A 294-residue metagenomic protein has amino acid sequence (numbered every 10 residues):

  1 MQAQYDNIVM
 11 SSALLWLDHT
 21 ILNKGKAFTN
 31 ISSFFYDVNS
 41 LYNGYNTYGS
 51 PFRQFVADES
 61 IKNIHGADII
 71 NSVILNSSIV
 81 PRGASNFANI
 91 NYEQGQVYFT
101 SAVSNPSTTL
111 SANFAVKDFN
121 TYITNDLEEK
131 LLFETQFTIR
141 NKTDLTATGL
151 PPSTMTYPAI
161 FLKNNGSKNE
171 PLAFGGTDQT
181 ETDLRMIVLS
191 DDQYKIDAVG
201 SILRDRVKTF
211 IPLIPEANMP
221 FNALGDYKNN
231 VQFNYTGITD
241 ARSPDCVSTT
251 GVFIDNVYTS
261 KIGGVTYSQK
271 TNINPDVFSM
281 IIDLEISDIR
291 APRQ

Functional and structural regions predicted by a protein language model:
M1-T29, P151, N165-T180, V231-Q294: Short, charged interaction patches at domain edges and termini
Q2-F87, E93-Q96, A102-S107, S111-E128: Extended beta-strand solenoid/passenger and fiber regions
D18-N43, I139, E216-R242: Short glycine-rich, low-complexity/disordered patches
T29, A115-M155: Feature of secretome-associated and extracellular-like proteins
F114-D118, G166-K168, M186-Y194, L284-P292: Beta-strand elements of well-folded, non-transmembrane domains
F137-G200, G263-N272: Short, solvent-exposed beta-alpha or beta-beta edge segments that form flexible loop/patches at the rim of ligand
K195, T209-N222: Compact, glycine/acidic-enriched structural inserts
V199-V207: Short amphipathic alpha-helices in soluble, non-transmembrane regions that often serve as interface/regulatory elements
